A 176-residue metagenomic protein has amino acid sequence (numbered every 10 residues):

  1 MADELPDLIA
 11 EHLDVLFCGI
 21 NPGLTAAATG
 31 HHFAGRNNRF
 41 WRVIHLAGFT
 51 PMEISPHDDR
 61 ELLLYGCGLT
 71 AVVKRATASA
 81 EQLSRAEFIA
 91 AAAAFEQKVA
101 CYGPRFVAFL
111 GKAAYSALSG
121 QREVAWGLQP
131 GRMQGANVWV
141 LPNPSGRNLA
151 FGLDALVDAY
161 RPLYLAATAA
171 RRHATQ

Functional and structural regions predicted by a protein language model:
A2-P6, A10-D14, G35-R36, V43 (+2 more regions): C-terminal capping/extension of enzyme domains
E4-A10, E53-L62, K98: Short amphipathic alpha-helices and their capping/turn segments at secondary-structure boundaries
F17-I20: N-terminal nucleotide-binding beta1-loop-alpha1 segment
P22-T25, R75-T77, P144-R147: A short, flexible beta-alpha/helix-coil linker loop
A26-A86: Short, surface-exposed acidic-centric catalytic microdomains
A26-T29, S116-G120, A150-F151: Short glycine-/acidic-enriched loop or helix-start segments at secondary-structure transitions that form or flank
L64-L118: Internal catalytic-core helix/loop-beta-alpha segment that presents or stabilizes conserved functional determinants
